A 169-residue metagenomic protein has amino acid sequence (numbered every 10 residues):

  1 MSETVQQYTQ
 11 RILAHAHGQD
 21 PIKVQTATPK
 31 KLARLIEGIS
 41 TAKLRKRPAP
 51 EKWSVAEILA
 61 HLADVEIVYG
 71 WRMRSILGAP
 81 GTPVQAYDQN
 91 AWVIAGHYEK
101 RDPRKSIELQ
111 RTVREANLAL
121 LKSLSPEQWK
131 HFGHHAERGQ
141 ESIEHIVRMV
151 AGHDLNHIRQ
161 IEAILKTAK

Functional and structural regions predicted by a protein language model:
M1-T26: Extreme N-terminal tail/first-helix region
S2-Q10, R45-Q89, L118, K130-K169: Short, contiguous alpha-helical
R11-G18, G96-P103, G139-I143: A short, mixed-charge helix-start or loop-turn motif at secondary-structure junctions
H17, S40, S125-P126: Residues that cap or delimit alpha-helices
G18-P29, K52, A56-L59, P103-I107 (+1 more regions): Amphipathic, non-membrane alpha-helical segments in soluble helical-bundle scaffolds
K23-L35, V93-K130, V150: Acidic/histidine-rich alpha-helical segments that form the ligand environment of transition-metal centers
A27-W53: A glycine-rich, hydrophobic loop/mini-helix early in the fold
